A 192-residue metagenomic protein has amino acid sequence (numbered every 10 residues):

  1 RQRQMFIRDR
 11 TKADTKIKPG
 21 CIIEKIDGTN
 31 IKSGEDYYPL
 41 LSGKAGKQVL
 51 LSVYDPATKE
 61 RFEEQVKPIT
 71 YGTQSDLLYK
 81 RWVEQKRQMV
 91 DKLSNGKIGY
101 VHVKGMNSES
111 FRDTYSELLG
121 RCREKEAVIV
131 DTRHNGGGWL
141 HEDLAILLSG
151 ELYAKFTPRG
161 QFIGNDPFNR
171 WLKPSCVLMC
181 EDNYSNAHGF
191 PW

Functional and structural regions predicted by a protein language model:
Q2-I7: Short, small-residue-biased leader/transition segments that mark boundaries at the very start of proteins
R8-T11, G138: Serine-centered coil/turn micro-motif
R10-I17, N30, S42: Residue-level "contact hotspot" at macromolecular interaction interfaces
K18-E24: Structural motif
E24, T29-W192: Cleft-lining beta-strand/loop regions that shape enzyme active-site pockets
